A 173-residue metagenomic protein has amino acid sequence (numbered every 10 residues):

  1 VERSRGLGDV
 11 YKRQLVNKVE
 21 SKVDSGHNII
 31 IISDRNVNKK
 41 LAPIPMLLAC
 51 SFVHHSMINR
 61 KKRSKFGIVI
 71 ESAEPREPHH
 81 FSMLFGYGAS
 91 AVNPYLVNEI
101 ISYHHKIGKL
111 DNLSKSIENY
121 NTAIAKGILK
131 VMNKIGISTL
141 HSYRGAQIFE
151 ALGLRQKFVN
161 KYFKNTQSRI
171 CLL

Functional and structural regions predicted by a protein language model:
V1-Y11: Single conserved hydrophobic/aromatic residue that forms the stacking wall/gate of nucleotide- or nucleobase-binding
K12-I30, L47-R60, I124, I128: Structured alpha-helical segments in the cores of large, soluble enzyme domains
K12-V16, P43-L48, P78, S114 (+1 more regions): Non-membrane alpha-helical structural segments and their capping/turn regions in soluble enzymes
N28-D34, P94: Short beta-strand segments at enzyme active-site cores
I32-L48: Glycine-rich, proline-tolerant flexible connector loops at the mouths of alpha/beta enzymes
H55-L173: Phosphate/diphosphate-binding loops
